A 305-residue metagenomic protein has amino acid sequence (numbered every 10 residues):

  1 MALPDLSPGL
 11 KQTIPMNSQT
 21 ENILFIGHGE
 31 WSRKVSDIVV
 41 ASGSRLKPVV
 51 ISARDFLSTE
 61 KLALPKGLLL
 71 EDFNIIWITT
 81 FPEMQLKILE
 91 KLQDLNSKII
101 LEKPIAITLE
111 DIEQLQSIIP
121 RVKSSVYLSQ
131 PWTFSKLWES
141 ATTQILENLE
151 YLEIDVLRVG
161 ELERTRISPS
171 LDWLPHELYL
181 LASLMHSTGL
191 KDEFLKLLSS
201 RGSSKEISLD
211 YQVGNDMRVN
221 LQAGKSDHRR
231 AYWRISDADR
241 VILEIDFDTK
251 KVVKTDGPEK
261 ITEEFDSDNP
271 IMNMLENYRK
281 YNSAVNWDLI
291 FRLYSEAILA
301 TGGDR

Functional and structural regions predicted by a protein language model:
M1-T20, F25-I26, L57-T59, A63 (+2 more regions): C-terminal helix-rich "cap/oligomerization" subdomain common to oxidoreductases
E30-W31: Hydrophobic/small residue at the entry helix of a nucleotide-binding pocket
K34, A41-E60: NAD(P)-binding Rossmann-fold cofactor-contacting core
F56-Q116: Beta-loop-alpha module in the N-terminal Rossmann-like domain of NAD(P)-dependent dehydrogenases, especially those
E83, A106-L162: A contiguous active-site-proximal alpha/beta segment in oxidoreductase catalytic domains
E161-R229: Rossmann-like dinucleotide-binding domain that binds NAD(P)(H)
G214-E276, N286: NAD(P)-dinucleotide binding in Rossmann-like oxidoreductases
